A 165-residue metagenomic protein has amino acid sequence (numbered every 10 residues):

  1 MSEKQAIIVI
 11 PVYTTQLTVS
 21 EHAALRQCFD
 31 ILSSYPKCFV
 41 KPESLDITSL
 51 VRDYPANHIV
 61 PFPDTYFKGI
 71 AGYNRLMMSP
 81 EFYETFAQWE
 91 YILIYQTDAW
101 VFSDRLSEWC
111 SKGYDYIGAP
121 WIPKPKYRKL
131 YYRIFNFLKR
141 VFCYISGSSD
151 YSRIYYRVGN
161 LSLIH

Functional and structural regions predicted by a protein language model:
M1-R26: N-proximal low-complexity "stem/linker" segments adjacent to membrane-targeting elements
Q16-S20, E43-L50, L106: Short, charged/polar "capping" segments at the starts of alpha-helices and the immediately preceding loops
A24-Y35: Short, acidic, metal-binding catalytic loop of nucleotide-sugar glycosyltransferases
V40-P42, D46-E90: Active-site-proximal specificity loops/subdomain of glycosyltransferases
W89-W100: Short beta-strand-to-loop acidic/aromatic patch adjacent to the donor-nucleotide binding site
W100-N136: Conserved donor-nucleotide/metal-binding helix-loop-beta segment in metal-dependent transferases, i.e., the alpha-helix
K126-I154: Membrane-proximal basic amphipathic "stem/tether" segments
H165: Conserved small/polar residues in nucleotide/adenosyl-binding loops
